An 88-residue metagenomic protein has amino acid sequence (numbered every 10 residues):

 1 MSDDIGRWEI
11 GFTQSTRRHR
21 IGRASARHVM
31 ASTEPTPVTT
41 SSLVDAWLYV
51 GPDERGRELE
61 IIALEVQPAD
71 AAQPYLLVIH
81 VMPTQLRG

Functional and structural regions predicted by a protein language model:
M1-G88: Ribonuclease/tRNase effector modules and their secretory precursors
